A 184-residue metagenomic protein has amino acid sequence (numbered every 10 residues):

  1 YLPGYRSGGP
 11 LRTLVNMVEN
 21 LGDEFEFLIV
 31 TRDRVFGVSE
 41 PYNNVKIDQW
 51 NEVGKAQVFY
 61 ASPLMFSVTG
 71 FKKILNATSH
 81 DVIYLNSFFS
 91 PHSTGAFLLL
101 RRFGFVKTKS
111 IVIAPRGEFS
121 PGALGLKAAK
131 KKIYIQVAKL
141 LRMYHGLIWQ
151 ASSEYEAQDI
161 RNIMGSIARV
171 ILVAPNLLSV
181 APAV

Functional and structural regions predicted by a protein language model:
Y1, N20-F66: N-terminal strand-loop element at the rim of the active site of nucleotide-sugar-dependent glycosyltransferases
Y1-S7, L11, R116: Nucleotide-activated donor-dependent transferases that construct or modify glycoconjugates
G9-G22: Short amphipathic alpha-helix
D33, Y155, N176-L177: Carbohydrate-associated surface elements
I47-I74, V82-H92, G122-K130: A short, charged, and often flexible helix/loop element on the N-terminal side of the glycosyltransferase catalytic
K72-A96, V106-V112, I148: Short N-terminal targeting/anchoring amphipathic segment
K131-Q150: Membrane-proximal helix-turn-helix segments that form the acceptor-binding/catalytic region of lipid-linked
R161, L172-V184: Acidic anion/phosphate-binding donor-loop and adjacent secondary structure in glycosyltransferase catalytic cores
